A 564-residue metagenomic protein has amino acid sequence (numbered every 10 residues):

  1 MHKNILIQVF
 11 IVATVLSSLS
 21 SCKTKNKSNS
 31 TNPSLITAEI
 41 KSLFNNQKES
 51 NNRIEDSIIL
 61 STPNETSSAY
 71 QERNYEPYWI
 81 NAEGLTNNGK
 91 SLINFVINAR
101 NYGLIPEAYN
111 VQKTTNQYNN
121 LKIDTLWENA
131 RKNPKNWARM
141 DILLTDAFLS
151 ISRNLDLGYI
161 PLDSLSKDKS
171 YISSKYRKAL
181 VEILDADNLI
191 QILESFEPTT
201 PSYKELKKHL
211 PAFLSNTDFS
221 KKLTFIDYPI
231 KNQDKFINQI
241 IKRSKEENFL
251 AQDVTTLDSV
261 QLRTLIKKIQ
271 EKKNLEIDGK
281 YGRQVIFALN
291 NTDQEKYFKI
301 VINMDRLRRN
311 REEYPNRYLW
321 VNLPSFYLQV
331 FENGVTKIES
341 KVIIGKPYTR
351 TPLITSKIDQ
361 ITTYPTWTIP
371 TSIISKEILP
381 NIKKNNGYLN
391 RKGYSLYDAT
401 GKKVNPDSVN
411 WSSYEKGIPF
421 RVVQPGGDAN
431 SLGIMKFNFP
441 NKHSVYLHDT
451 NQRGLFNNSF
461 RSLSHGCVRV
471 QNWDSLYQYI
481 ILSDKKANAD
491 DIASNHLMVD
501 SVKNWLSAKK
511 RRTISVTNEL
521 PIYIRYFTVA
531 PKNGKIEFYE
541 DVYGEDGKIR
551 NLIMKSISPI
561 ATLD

Functional and structural regions predicted by a protein language model:
M1-V9: Bacterial N-terminal signal peptides that target proteins for export
H2, K23-R73, L149, K169-S170 (+1 more regions): Well-ordered beta-sheet/strand-loop patches within structured domains
F10-L16: Hydrophobic helical h-region of N-terminal Sec-dependent signal peptides in bacterial secretory/periplasmic proteins
S18-S21: C-terminal motif of bacterial Sec signal peptides marking the signal peptidase cleavage site
K23-S173: Cationic-aromatic interfacial patches
L157-Y159, D168-K169, S173-L193, L265: A sensor for short, sequence-defined functional sites
